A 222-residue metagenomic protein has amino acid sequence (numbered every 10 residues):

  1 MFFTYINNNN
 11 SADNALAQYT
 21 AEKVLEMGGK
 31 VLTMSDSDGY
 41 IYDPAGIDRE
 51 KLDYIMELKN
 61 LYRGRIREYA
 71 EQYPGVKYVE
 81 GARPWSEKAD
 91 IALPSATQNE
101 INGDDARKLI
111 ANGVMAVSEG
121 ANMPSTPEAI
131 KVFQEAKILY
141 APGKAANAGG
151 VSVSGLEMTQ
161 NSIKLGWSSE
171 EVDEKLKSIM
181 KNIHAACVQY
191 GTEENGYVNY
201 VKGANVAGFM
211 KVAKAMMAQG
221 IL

Functional and structural regions predicted by a protein language model:
M1-N7: N-terminal low-complexity segments that are often proline-rich with Ser/Thr-Pro
N7-K88: Glycine-rich phosphate/diphosphate-binding loop of Rossmann-like nucleotide-binding domains
L16-T20, E100-D104, S125-P127, A148-G150: Short glycine/serine/threonine-rich phosphate/pyrophosphate-binding segments that cradle anionic phosphate groups
K30-T33, V76-K77, D90-I91, V114-V117 (+1 more regions): Structural motif
V79-A89, N99-A116: Rossmann-fold NAD(P) dinucleotide-binding segment
L93-S95, G120: Short, well-ordered coil/turn residues at beta-beta hairpins and beta-strand->alpha-helix junctions within
I110-L222: Adenosine-phosphate binding glycine-rich loop
